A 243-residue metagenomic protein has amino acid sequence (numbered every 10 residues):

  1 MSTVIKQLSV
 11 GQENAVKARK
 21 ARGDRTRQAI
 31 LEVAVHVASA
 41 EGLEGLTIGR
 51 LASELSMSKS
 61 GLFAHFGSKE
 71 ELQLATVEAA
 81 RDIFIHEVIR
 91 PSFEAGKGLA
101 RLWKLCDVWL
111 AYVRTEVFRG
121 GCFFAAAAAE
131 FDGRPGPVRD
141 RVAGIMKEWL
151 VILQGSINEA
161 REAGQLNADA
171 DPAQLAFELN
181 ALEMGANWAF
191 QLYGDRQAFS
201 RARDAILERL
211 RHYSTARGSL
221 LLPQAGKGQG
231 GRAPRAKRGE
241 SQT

Functional and structural regions predicted by a protein language model:
M1-E41, G45-E54, E71-L74, R235: Basic, helix-initiating cap at the start of DNA-binding domains
M1-K17, K104-A111, K147-A163, A173 (+2 more regions): C-terminal peripheral helix-coil segments that are non-catalytic and often amphipathic
D24-E32, E44-G45, S56, H65-I89 (+4 more regions): An amphipathic alpha-helix adjacent to DNA-recognition modules
S60: Key DNA-contact positions within bacterial/archaeal DNA-binding proteins
A75, I89-G120, P172-L179: Hydrophobic alpha-helical connector segments
R101, E116-P137: Amphipathic alpha-helical segments used for helix-helix packing
R119, P137-E148, I152-G155: Short, solvent-exposed amphipathic helices
